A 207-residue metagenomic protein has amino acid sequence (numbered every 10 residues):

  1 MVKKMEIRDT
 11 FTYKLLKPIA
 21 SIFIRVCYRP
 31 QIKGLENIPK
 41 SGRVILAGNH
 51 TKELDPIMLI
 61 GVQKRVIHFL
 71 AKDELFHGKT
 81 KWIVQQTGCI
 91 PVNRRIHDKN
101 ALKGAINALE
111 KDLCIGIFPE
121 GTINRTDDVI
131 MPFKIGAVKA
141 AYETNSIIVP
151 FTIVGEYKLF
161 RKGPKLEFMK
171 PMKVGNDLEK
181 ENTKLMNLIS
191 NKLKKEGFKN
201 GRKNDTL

Functional and structural regions predicted by a protein language model:
V2-G34, M58, G78-T87: A transmembrane-helix-recognition feature enriched in membrane-embedded lipid enzymes and envelope glyco-/phospholipid
V2-I7, F11, L102-L207: Non-catalytic C-terminal accessory region of glycerolipid acyltransferases and related lyso-lipid remodeling enzymes
I19-A20, Q86-V92, E120-R125: Short, basic, glycine/proline-bearing loop/turn elements
R25, K40-I96: Catalytic core of membrane glycerolipid acyltransferases/transacylases, capturing the structured, soluble-facing
Y28, I67, P164: Small-molecule pocket liners
Y28, R95-K99, I130: A conditional alpha-helix N-cap/helix-loop micro-motif detector
G34, A71-K72, G88, F118-P119 (+1 more regions): A secondary-structure boundary/capping signal
L35-P39: Glycine-rich helix-loop-beta junction characteristic of Rossmann-like nucleotide cofactor-binding loops
